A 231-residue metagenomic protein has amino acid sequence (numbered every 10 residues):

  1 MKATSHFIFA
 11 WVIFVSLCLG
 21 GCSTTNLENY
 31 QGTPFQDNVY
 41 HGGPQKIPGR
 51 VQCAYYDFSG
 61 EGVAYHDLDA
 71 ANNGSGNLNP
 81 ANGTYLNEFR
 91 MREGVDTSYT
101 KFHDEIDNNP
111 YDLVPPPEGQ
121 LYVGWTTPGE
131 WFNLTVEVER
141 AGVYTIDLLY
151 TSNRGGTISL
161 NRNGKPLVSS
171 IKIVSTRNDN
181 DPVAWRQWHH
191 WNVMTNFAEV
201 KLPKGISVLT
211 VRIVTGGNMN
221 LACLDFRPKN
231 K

Functional and structural regions predicted by a protein language model:
K2-A10: Bacterial N-terminal signal peptides that target proteins for export
F9-L17: Hydrophobic helical h-region of N-terminal Sec-dependent signal peptides in bacterial secretory/periplasmic proteins
L19-G21: C-terminal motif of bacterial Sec signal peptides marking the signal peptidase cleavage site
T24-K231: Extracytoplasmic
